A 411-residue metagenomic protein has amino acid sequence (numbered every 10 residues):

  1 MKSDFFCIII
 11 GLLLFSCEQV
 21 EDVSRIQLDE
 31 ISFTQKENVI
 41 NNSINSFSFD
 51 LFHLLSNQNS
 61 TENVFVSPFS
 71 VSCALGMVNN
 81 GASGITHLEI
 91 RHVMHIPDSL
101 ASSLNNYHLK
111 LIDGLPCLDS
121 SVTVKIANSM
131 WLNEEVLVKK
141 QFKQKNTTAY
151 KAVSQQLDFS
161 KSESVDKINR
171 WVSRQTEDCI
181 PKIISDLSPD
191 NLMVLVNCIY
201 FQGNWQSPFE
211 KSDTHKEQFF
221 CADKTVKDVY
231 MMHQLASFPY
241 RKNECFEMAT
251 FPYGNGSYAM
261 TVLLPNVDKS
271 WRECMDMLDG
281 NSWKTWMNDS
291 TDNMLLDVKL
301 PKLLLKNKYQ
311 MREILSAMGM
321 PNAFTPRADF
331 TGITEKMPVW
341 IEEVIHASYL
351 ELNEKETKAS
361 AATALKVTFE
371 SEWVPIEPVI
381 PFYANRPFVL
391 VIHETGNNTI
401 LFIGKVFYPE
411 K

Functional and structural regions predicted by a protein language model:
K2-C7, L14-F159, R170, V406 (+1 more regions): Detector for small/aliphatic-rich hydrophobic stretches
E18-Q19, V136, D186, S282-T285: Soluble, non-membrane globular domain cores that form compact, hydrophobic packing and curved binding surfaces
S48, C245-M248, A347, N385-L390: Short glycine-rich loop/turn motifs
I90-M94, F209-Q218, R272-N281: Short Gly/aromatic-enriched secondary-structure transition segments
A101-N266, D292-V374: Non-catalytic, conformational "gating/processing" segments within enzyme and secreted inhibitor domains
P265-T291: Internal alpha/beta scaffold segment
S371-Y383: Short, basic/aromatic recognition patches
F382, P387-K411: C-terminal or internal capping secondary-structure element at the end of a domain, subdomain, or sheet
